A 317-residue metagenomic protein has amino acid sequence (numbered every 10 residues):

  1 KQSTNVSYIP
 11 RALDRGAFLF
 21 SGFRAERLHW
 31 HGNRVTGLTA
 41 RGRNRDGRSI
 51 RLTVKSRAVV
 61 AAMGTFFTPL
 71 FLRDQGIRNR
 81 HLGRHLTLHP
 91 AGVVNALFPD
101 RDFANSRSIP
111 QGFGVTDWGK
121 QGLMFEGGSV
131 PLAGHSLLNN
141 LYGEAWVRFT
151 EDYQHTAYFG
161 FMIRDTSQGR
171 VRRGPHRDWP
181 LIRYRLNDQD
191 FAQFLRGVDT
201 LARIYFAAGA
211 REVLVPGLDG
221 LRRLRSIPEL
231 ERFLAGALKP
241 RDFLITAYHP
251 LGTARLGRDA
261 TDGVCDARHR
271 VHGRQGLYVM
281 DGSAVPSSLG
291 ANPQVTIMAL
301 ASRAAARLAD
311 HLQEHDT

Functional and structural regions predicted by a protein language model:
K1, T36, S49, R57 (+2 more regions): Alpha-helix N-cap/helix-initiation motif
Q2, S7, D14, F23 (+5 more regions): Glycine-rich loop(s) and the adjacent beta-strand/alpha-helix scaffold that form part
Y8-L13, R45-L52, L256, D262-G273: A short acidic-Thr-Gly-centered motif at the start of a beta-strand
A17-F18, L277: Short, conserved active-site loop motifs that form the nucleotide-linked donor/cofactor pocket
F18-F20, V213: General small-molecule cofactor/ligand-binding pocket signal
E26-H31, R211-S287: A glycine-rich dinucleotide-binding beta-alpha-beta segment and adjacent secondary-structure elements that constitute
S56, N79-Y205, E212, L238-P240 (+4 more regions): FAD cofactor-binding and catalytic pocket of flavoenzymes
P286-L308: A conserved FAD-binding loop/helix module that cradles the flavin
